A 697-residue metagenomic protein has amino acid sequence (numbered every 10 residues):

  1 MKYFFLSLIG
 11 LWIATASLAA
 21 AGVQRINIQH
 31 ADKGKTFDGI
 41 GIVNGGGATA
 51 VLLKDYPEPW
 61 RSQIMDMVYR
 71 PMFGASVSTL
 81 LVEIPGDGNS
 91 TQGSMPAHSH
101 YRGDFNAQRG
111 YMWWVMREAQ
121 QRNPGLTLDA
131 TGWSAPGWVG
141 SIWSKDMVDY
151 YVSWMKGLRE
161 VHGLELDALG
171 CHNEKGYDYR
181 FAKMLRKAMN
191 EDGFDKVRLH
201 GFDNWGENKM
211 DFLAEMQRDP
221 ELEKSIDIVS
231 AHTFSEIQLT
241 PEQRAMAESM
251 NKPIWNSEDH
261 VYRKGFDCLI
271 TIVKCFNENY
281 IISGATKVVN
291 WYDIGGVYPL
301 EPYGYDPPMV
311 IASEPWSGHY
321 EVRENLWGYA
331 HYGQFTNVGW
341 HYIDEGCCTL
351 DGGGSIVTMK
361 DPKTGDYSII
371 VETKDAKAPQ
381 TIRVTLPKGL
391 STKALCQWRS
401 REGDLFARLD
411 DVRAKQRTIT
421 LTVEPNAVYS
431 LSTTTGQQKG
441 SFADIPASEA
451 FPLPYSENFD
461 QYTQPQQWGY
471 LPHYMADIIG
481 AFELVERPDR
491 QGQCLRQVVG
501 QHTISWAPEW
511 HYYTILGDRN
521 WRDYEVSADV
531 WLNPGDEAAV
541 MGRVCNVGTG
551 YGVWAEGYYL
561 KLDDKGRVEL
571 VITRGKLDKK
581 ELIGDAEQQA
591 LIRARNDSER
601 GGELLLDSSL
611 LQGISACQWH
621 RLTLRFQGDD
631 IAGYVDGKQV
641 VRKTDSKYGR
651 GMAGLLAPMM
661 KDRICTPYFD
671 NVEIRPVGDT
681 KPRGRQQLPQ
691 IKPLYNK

Functional and structural regions predicted by a protein language model:
V23-D167, C171, Y179-K187: N-terminal catalytic cores of secreted or lumenal carbohydrate-active enzymes
D146-A168, N173-Y262: Active-site neighborhood of glycoside hydrolase catalytic domains
N256-G354: Aromatic/acidic polysaccharide-binding cleft in carbohydrate-active enzymes
E345-S391: Carbohydrate-binding surface patches
V371-E486, Q501-W506, K576-K580, E587-L604 (+4 more regions): C-terminal beta-sandwich/jelly-roll accessory domains of carbohydrate-active enzymes
F459, A528, S615-T644: Carbohydrate-binding surfaces in secreted/extracellular proteins
A481, D489-G492, Q497-G575: Secretory/extracellular carbohydrate-interaction modules and structurally similar beta-sandwich "look-alikes"
K643-I674: Flexible glycan-contacting loops in extracellular carbohydrate-active proteins
